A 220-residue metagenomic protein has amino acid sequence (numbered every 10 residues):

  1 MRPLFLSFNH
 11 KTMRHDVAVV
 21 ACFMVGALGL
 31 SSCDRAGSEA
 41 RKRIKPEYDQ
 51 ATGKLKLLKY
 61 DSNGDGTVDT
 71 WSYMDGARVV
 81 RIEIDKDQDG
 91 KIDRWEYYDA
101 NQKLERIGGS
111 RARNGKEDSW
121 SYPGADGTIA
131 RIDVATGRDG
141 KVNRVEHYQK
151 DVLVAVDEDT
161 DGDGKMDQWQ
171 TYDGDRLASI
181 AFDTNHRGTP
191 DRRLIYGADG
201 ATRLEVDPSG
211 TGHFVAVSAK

Functional and structural regions predicted by a protein language model:
L4-V20: Bacterial N-terminal signal peptides that target proteins for export
G29-S32: C-terminal motif of bacterial Sec signal peptides marking the signal peptidase cleavage site
D34-A36: Bacterial signal peptide processing site
E39-G64, S72, R81: Post-signal peptide N-terminal segment of mature Sec-exported envelope proteins
K59-N63, E83-D87, G108-A112, D133-G137 (+3 more regions): Acidic, divalent-cation-chelating loop motifs in proteins
N63-T67, Q88-I92, R113-K116, R138-K141 (+3 more regions): Acidic, glycine-anchored loop motifs typical of Ca2+
V68, S72-M74, V79-I84, I92-Y98 (+8 more regions): Fold-core signature of tandem repeat domains
D191-V217: Leucine-rich solenoid repeat scaffolds
